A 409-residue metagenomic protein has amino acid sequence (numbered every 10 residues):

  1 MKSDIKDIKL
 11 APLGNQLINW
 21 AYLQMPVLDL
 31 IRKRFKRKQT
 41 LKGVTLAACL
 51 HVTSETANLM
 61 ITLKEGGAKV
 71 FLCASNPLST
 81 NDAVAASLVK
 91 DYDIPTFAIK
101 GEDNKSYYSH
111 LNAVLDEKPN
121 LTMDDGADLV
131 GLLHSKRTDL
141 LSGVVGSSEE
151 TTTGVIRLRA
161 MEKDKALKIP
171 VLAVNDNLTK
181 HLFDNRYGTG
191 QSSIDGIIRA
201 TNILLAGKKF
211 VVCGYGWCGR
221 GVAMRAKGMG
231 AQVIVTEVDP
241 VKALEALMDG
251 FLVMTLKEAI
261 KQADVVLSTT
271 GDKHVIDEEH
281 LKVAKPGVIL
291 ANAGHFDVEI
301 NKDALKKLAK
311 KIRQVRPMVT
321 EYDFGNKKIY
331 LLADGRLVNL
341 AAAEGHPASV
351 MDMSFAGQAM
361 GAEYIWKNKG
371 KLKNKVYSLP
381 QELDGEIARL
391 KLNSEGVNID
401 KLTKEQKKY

Functional and structural regions predicted by a protein language model:
K2-L41, L72-K208, E386: Glycine/serine-rich phosphate-binding loop and adjoining beta1-alpha1 elements at the start of nucleotide-handling
P12-V27, L41-T45, C49, T53 (+3 more regions): Adenosine-phosphate binding glycine-rich loop
L30-K33, K64, D116-K118, V130-G131 (+3 more regions): Rossmann-fold NAD(P) dinucleotide-binding segment
L50-G67, K180, D184, G188-K273: Glycine-rich phosphate/diphosphate-binding loop of Rossmann-like nucleotide-binding domains
L59, A83-A85, S109-H110, G131-T138 (+6 more regions): Short acidic, glycine/serine/threonine-rich loops at helix termini
G67-K69, D139-S142, L167-I169, G230-A231 (+2 more regions): A short helix->loop->beta-strand "cap" motif at the edges of active sites that frequently abuts
A74, L121-G126, R137-T153, D272 (+2 more regions): ADP-ribose/adenylate-binding Rossmann-like module
